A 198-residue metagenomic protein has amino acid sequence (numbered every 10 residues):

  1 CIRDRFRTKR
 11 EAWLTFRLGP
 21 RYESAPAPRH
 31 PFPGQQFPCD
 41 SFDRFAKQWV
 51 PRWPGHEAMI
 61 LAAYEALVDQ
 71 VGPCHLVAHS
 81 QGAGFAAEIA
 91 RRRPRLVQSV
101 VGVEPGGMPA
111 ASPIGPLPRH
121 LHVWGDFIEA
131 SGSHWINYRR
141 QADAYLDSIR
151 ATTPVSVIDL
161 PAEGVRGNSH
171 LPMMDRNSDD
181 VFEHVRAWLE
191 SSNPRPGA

Functional and structural regions predicted by a protein language model:
C1-I2: Short, small-residue-biased leader/transition segments that mark boundaries at the very start of proteins
P54-H75: Conserved acidic catalytic loop of the alpha/beta-hydrolase fold
L76-V77, V100: Conserved alpha/beta-hydrolase fold motif
V77-A86: Gly/Ala-rich beta-loop-alpha elbow adjacent to hydrolase catalytic centers
R95-P109: A conserved short beta-strand
H122-W124: Short beta-strand/loop motif that positions the catalytic acidic residue of the alpha/beta-hydrolase fold
D126-V155: Active-site-adjacent alpha-helix of alpha/beta-hydrolase-fold enzymes
E163-A198: Catalytic active-site module of serine/aspartate enzymes centered on a nucleophile-bearing elbow/loop
